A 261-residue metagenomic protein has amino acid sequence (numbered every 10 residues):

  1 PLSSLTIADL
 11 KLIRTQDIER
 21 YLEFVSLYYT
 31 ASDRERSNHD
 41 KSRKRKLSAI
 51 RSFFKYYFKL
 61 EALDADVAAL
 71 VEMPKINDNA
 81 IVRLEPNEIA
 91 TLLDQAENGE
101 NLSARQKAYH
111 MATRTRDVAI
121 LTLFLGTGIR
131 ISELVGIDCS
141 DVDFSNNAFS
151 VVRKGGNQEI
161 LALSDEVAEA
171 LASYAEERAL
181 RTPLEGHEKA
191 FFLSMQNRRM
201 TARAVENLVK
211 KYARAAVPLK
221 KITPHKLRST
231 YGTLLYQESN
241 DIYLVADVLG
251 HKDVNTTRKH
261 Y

Functional and structural regions predicted by a protein language model:
P1-Y261: Conserved catalytic core of the tyrosine transesterase superfamily
